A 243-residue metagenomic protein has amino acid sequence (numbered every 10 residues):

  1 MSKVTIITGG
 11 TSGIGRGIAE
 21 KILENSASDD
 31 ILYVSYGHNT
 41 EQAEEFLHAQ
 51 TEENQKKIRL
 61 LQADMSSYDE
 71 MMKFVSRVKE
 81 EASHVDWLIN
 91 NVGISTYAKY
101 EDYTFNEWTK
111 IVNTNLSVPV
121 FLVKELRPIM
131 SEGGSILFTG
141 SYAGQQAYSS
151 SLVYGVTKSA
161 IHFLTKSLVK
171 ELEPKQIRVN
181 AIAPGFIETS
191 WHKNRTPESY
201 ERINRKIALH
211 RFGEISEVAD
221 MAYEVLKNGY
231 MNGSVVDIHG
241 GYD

Functional and structural regions predicted by a protein language model:
T11-S12: Conserved glycine-rich cofactor-binding loop
A27-E44: Conserved glycine-rich Rossmann-like NAD(P)H-binding loop of the short-chain dehydrogenase/reductase
K99-Y100, T104-V112, H192, S199 (+1 more regions): Substrate-binding pocket helix/loop in short-chain dehydrogenase/reductase
V123, T157, T165: Active-site helix of classical SDR
P128, V169-P174: Alpha-helical segment proximal to the catalytic Tyr-Lys
I129, R211-I238: C-terminal substrate-recognition "lid" of short-chain dehydrogenase/reductases
S141: Residue(s) in the substrate-gating loop at a strand-loop-helix junction that position the organic substrate next
